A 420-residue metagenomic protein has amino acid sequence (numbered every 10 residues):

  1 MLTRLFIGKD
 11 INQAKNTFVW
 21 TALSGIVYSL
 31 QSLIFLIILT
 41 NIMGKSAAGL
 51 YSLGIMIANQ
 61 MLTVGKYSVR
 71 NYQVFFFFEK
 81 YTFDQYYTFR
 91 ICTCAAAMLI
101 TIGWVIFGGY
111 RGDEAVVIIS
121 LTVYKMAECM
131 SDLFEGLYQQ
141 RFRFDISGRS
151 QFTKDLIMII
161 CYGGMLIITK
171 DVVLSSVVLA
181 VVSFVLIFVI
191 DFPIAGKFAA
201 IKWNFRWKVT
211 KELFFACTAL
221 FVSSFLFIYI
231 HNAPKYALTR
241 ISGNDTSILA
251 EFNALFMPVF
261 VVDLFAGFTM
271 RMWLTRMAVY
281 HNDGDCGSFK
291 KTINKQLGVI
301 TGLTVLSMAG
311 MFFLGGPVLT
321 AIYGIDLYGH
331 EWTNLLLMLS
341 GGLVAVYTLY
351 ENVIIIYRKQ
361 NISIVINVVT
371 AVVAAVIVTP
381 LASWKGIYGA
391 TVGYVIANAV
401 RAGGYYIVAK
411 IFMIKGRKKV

Functional and structural regions predicted by a protein language model:
M1-A14, D145, R149-S150, V172-L174 (+3 more regions): Interhelical loop/hinge segments that connect adjacent transmembrane helices in multipass membrane
M1-T3, R70-Q73, L133-Q140, F144 (+7 more regions): C-terminal transmembrane helix end/exit motif
I11, N71-Y81, A127-T153, L339-V369: Membrane-interface junctions at transmembrane-helix termini in multi-pass inner-membrane proteins
N12-Y28, G54, Q60-I106, V116-I119 (+1 more regions): Membrane-water interface segments that mark the loop-to-transmembrane alpha-helix transition
N16-S32, L36, K154, M158 (+5 more regions): Transmembrane helical elements of multi-pass membrane transporters/channels
M43-A48, V105-L121, T246, F312-G342 (+1 more regions): Interfacial segments at transmembrane-helix termini and the short loops linking adjacent helices
L62-Y81, Q140, L255, V259-G284 (+1 more regions): Helix-loop junctions and terminal segments of transmembrane helices in multi-pass membrane transport/translocation
A115-T122, R149-G196, E212, A216 (+3 more regions): Hydrophobic alpha-helical transmembrane segments
